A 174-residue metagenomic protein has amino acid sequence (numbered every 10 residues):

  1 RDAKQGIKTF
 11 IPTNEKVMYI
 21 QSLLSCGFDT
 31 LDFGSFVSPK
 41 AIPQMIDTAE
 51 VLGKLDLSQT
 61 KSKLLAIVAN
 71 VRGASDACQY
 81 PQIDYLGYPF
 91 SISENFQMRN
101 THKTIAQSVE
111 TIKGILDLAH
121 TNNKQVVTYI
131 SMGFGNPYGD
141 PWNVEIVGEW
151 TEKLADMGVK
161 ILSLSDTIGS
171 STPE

Functional and structural regions predicted by a protein language model:
R1-V17, S62-V71, R99-I105, M132-I146: Active-site mouth loops of central-metabolism enzymes
A3, L23, A77, L86 (+2 more regions): Conserved, mostly hydrophobic/aromatic
T13-S22, C26-S62, A66-I83: Glycine-rich, positively charged N-terminal anion/phosphate-binding segment
D29-L55, F90-K103, F134-Y138, S163-P173: Glycine-rich, proline-tolerant flexible connector loops at the mouths of alpha/beta enzymes
A41-A66, A106-T128, G148, E152 (+1 more regions): Alpha-helix-loop-beta-strand connector modules within alpha/beta enzyme cores
I83-S93, V127-S131: Non-cysteine beta-strand/loop elements that form the S-adenosyl-L-methionine
V126, V147-T167: Conserved C-terminal portion of the radical SAM core fold that forms the substrate/S-adenosylmethionine-binding
